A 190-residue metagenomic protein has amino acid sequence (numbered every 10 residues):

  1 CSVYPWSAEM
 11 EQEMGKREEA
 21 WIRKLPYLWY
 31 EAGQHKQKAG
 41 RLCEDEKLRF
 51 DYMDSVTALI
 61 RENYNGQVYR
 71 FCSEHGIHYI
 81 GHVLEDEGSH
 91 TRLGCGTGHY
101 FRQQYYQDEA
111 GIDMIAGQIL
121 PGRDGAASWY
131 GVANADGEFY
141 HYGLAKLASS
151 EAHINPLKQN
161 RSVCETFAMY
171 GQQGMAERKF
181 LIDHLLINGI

Functional and structural regions predicted by a protein language model:
C1-F71, G76-Y100: Polysaccharide-binding and catalytic clefts of secreted carbohydrate-active enzymes
H75-I190: Hydrophobic targeting/anchoring helices
